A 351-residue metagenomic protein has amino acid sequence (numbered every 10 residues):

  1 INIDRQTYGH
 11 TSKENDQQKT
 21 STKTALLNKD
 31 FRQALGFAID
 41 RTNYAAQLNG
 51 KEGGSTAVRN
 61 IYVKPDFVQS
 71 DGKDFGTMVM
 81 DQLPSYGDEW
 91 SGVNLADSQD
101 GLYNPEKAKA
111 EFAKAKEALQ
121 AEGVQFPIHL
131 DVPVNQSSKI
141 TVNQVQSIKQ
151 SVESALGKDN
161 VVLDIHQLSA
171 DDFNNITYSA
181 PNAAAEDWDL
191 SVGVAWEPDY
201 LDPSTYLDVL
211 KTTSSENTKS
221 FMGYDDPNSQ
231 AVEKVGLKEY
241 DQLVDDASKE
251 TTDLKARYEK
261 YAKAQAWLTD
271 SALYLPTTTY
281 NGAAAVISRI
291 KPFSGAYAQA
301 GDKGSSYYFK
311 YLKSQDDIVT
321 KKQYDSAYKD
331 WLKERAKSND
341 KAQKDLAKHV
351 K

Functional and structural regions predicted by a protein language model:
I1-T77, D81, A96-D100, P127-S137 (+1 more regions): Alpha-helical secondary-structure segments
N2-L26, V68-E106, Q120-G123, Y178-A184 (+2 more regions): Short, solvent-exposed loop/beta-turn-alpha elements that line the ligand-binding surface or hinge of extracytoplasmic
Y8-T11, A46, I140-N143, F173-I176 (+2 more regions): Extracytoplasmic/secreted cell-surface and envelope-processing proteins
K29, Q33, F37, T42 (+8 more regions): Solvent-exposed, polar/charged alpha-helical surfaces in well-ordered, non-transmembrane soluble domains, broadly
A45-N49, K114-S137, K238-S288, D345: Bilobed periplasmic-binding protein-like "clamshell/Venus-flytrap" ligand-binding domains
G53, Y86-P198, L254, R335: Ligand/substrate-recognition segments at binding pockets and active sites
W188-L207, T277-Y280: Ligand-binding clamshell of periplasmic/extracellular solute-binding protein-like
